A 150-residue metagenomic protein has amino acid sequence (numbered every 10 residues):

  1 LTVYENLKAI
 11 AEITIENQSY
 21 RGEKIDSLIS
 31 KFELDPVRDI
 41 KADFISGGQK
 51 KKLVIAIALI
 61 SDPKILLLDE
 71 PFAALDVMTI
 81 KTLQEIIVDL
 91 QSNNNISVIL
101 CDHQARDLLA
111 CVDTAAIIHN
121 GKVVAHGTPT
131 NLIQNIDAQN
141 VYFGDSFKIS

Functional and structural regions predicted by a protein language model:
L1-E12: Q-loop/switch helix immediately C-terminal to the Walker
K8, S19-V37, V88: Conserved ABC ATPase "signature" region
K41-I45: Conserved ABC ATPase signature
I55: Hydrophobic anchor residue at the start of the ABC signature
D62: Conserved catalytic motifs of ABC-family nucleotide-binding domains
L66-E70: Catalytic Walker B motif of ABC-type/P-loop ATPase nucleotide-binding domains
